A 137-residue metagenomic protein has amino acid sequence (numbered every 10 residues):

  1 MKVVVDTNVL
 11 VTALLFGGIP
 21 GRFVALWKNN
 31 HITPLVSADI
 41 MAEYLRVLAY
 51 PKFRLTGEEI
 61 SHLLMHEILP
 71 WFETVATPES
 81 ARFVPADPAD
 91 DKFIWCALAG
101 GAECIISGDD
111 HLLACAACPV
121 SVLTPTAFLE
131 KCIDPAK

Functional and structural regions predicted by a protein language model:
M1-V36: Short, well-structured N-terminal submotif of metal-dependent ribonuclease cores
V11, M41-A42, L113, L129: Nucleotide phosphate-binding site architecture
L14-L15, W27, L48, A116 (+1 more regions): Short, flexible helix/strand-to-coil boundary loops that buttress conserved ligand/catalytic motifs in alpha/beta
G18, L35, L55-E58, V84 (+2 more regions): Residues at secondary-structure transition points
L26, C96, A114: Hydrophobic/aromatic ligand-binding patch that stacks against planar heteroaromatic rings of cofactors or nucleotides
L26-S80: PIN-domain endoribonuclease scaffold, especially VapC-family toxins
P70-C104, D110: Active-site neighborhoods of divalent-metal-dependent phosphate/nucleic-acid chemistry enzymes
G100-I106, D110-K137: Acidic, PIN/NYN-like endoribonuclease modules and their adjacent C-terminal/linker elements
